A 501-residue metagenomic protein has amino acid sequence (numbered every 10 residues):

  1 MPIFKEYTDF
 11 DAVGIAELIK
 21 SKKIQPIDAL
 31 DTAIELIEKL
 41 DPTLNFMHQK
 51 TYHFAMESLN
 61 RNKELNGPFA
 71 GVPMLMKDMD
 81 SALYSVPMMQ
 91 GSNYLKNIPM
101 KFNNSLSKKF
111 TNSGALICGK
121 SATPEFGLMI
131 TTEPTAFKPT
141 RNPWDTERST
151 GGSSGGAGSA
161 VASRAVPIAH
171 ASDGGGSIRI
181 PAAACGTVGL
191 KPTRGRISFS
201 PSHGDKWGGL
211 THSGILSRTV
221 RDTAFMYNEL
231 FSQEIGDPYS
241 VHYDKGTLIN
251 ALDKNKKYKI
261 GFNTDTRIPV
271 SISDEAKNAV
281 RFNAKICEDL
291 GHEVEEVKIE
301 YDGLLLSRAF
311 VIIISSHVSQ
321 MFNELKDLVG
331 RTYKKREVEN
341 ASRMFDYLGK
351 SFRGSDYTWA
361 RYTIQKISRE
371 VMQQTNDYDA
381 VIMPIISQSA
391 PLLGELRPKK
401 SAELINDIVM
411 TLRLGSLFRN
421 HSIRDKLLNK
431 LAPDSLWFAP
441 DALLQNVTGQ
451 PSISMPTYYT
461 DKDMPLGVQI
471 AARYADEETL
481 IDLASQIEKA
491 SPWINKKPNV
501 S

Functional and structural regions predicted by a protein language model:
M1-E57, K285, D289-L290, K462 (+1 more regions): An N-terminal boundary/leader segment
P2-I3, F69-Q90, L252-N263, S316-M372 (+3 more regions): Short helix-loop capping/hinge segments that flank enzyme active sites or metal/cofactor-binding pockets
K23-D31, N60, D274-K298, K326-G330 (+1 more regions): Acyltransferase
A55-E57, N62-A136: Acidic/His- and Gly-rich active-site-bordering loop/insert found across diverse amide/peptide-bond hydrolases
F102-E234, Q450-Y458, K462-G467: Short glycine/serine-rich loop segments
K191-A284, Y301, S491-S501: A short helix-breaking turn/cap at a secondary-structure junction
L417-F418, L480-S501: Short, gly/Ser/Thr-rich active-site loops of penicillin-recognizing serine hydrolases
